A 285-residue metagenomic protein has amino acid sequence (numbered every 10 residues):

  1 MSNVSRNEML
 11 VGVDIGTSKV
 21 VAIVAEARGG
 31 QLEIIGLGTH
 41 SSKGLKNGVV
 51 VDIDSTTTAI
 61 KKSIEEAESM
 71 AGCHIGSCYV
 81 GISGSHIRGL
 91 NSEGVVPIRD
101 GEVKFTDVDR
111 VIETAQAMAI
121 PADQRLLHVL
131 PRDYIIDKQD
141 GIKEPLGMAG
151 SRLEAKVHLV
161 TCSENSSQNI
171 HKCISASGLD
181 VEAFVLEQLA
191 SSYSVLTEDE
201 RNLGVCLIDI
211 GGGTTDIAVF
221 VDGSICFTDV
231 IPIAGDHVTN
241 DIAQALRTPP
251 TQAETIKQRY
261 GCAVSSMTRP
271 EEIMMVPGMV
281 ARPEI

Functional and structural regions predicted by a protein language model:
M1-K19, I23-L207, S224-C226, G235 (+1 more regions): Nucleotide/phosphate-binding catalytic cleft detector across ATP-hydrolyzing and phosphate-transferring enzymes
D216-A218: A structural feature that tracks compact, well-ordered secondary-structure segments with a strong bias toward
V221: A cytosolic small-molecule/anion-sensing beta-strand core signal
D229-I231: Well-structured core secondary-structure elements of compact alpha/beta domains
T239: Active-site neighborhood of HAD-like aspartate-dependent phosphohydrolases
